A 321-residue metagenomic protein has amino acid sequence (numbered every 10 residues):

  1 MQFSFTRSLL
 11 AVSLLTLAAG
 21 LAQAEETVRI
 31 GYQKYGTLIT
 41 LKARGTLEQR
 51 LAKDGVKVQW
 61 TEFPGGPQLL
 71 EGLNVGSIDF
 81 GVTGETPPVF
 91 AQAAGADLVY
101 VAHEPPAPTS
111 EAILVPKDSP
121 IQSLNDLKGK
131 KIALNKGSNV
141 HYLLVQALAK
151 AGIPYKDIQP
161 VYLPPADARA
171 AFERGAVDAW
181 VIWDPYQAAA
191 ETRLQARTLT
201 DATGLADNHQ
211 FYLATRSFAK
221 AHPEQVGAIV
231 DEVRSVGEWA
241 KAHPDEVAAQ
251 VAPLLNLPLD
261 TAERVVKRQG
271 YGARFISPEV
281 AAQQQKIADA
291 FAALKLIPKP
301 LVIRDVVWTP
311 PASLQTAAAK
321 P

Functional and structural regions predicted by a protein language model:
M1-L10: Bacterial N-terminal signal peptides that target proteins for export
L9-A18: Bacterial N-terminal signal peptides
G20-A24: Sec/Tat signal peptide C-region and signal peptidase I cleavage site
E26-I153, V161-Y162, D178-I182, G204-A206: Short, glycine-/small- and polar/acidic-enriched structural segments that line small-molecule recognition paths
T37-L38, A107-I113, A196-R197, N208-Y212 (+2 more regions): Small-molecule pocket liners
T86, P160-P253: Pocket-lining segment of extracytoplasmic ligand-binding domains
K220-P298: Secondary-structure end/capping motifs
D289-P321: Conserved C-terminal helix/tail region of periplasmic/extracytoplasmic solute-binding proteins
